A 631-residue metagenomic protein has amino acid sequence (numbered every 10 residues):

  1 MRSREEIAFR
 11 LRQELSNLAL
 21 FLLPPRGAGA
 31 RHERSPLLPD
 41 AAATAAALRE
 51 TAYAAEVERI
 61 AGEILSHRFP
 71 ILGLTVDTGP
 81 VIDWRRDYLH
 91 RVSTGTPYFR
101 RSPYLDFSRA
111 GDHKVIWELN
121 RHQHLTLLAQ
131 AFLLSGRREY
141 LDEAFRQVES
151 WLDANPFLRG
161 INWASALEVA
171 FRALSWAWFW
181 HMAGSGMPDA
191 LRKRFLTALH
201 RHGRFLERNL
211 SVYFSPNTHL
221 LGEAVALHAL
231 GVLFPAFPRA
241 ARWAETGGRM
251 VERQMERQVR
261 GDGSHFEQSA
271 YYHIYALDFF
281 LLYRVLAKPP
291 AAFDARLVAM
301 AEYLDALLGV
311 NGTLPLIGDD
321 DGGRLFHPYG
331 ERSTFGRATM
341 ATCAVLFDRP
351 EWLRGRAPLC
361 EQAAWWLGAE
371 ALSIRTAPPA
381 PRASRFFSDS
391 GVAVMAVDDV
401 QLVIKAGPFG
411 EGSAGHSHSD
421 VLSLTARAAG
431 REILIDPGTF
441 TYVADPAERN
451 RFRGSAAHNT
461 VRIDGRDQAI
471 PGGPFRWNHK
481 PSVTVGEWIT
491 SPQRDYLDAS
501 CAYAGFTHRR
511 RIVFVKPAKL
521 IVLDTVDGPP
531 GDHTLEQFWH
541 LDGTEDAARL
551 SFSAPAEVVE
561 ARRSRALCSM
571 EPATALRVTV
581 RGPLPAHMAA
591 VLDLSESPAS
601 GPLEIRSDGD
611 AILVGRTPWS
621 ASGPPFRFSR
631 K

Functional and structural regions predicted by a protein language model:
M1-L11: Boundary detector for helix-to-coil junctions that initiate low-complexity/charged tails
L11, W163-S165, T218-L220, T313-D321: Short coil/turn segments at secondary-structure boundaries
S16-F107, K114-E118: Extended, charge-enriched "interface" segments that sit outside catalytic cores
Y88, T126, V397-D399, P408 (+1 more regions): Short, flexible loop/turn elements at secondary-structure junctions
G95-T96, L105-D106, D112-V298, D305-L308: Aromatic-lined, polymer-binding surfaces characteristic of secreted/periplasmic polysaccharide-degrading enzymes
A170, D320-D321, L325-R337, A344-P358 (+2 more regions): CBM-like, beta-strand-rich accessory domains located in the C-terminal region of large, secreted polysaccharide-active
S264-L434, I489-Y496, H587, R606-G609 (+2 more regions): Carbohydrate-active enzyme catalytic cores, enriched for enzymes that act on polyanionic acidic polysaccharides
F409-G412, S417-V421, I435-A456: Extended active-site and interfacial segments that coordinate phosphate-rich ligands in large catalytic machineries
